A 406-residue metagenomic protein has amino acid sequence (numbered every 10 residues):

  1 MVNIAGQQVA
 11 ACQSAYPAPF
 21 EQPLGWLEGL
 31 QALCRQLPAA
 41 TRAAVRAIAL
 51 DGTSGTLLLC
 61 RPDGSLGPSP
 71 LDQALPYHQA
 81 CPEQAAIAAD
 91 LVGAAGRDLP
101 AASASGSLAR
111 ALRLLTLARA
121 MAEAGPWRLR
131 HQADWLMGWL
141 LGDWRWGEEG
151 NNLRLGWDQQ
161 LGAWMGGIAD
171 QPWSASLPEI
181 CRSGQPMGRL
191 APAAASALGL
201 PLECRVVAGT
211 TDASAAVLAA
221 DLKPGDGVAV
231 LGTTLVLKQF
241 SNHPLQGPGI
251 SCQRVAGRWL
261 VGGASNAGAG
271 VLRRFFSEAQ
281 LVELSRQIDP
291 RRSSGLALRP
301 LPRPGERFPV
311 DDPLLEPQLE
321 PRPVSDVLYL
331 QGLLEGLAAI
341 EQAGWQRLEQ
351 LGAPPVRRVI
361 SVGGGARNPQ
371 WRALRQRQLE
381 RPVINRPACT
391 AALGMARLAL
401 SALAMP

Functional and structural regions predicted by a protein language model:
M1-D72, M121-G125, S196, L200-A208 (+2 more regions): N-terminal glycine/serine-rich phosphate-binding loop of ATP-dependent small-molecule kinases, especially carbohydrate
R42-L108: Active-site phosphate-binding/coordination module
D51, S183, V362: Conserved residues at the C-terminal ends of beta-strands
L91-A101, L112-P126, R130-H131, M137-D143 (+4 more regions): Active-site core segments that coordinate phosphate-bearing ligands/cofactors across diverse enzyme families
W146-N151: Nucleotide/phosphate-binding loop and acidic/charged catalytic motifs in nucleotide-binding or -utilizing enzymes
Q160, S183-M187: Short beta-strand to alpha-helix junction loop
P172-S174: Intrinsically disordered, low-complexity regions enriched in Pro/Ser/Thr/Gly and acidic residues
